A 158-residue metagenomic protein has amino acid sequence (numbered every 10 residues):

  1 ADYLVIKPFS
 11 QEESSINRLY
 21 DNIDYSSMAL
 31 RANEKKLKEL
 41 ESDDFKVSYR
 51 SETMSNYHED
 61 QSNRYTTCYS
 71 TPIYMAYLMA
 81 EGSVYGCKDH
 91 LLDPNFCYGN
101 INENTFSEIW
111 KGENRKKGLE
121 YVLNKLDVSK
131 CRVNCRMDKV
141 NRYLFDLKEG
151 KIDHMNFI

Functional and structural regions predicted by a protein language model:
A1-N104, L144-L147, M155-I158: Radical SAM enzyme [4Fe-4S]-AdoMet core and its adjacent flexible, acidic and glycine-rich loops/tails across
N63, H90-D138: Membrane-interface junctions of multi-pass transporters
K139-Y143: Short Cys/His-rich "knuckle" micro-motifs
